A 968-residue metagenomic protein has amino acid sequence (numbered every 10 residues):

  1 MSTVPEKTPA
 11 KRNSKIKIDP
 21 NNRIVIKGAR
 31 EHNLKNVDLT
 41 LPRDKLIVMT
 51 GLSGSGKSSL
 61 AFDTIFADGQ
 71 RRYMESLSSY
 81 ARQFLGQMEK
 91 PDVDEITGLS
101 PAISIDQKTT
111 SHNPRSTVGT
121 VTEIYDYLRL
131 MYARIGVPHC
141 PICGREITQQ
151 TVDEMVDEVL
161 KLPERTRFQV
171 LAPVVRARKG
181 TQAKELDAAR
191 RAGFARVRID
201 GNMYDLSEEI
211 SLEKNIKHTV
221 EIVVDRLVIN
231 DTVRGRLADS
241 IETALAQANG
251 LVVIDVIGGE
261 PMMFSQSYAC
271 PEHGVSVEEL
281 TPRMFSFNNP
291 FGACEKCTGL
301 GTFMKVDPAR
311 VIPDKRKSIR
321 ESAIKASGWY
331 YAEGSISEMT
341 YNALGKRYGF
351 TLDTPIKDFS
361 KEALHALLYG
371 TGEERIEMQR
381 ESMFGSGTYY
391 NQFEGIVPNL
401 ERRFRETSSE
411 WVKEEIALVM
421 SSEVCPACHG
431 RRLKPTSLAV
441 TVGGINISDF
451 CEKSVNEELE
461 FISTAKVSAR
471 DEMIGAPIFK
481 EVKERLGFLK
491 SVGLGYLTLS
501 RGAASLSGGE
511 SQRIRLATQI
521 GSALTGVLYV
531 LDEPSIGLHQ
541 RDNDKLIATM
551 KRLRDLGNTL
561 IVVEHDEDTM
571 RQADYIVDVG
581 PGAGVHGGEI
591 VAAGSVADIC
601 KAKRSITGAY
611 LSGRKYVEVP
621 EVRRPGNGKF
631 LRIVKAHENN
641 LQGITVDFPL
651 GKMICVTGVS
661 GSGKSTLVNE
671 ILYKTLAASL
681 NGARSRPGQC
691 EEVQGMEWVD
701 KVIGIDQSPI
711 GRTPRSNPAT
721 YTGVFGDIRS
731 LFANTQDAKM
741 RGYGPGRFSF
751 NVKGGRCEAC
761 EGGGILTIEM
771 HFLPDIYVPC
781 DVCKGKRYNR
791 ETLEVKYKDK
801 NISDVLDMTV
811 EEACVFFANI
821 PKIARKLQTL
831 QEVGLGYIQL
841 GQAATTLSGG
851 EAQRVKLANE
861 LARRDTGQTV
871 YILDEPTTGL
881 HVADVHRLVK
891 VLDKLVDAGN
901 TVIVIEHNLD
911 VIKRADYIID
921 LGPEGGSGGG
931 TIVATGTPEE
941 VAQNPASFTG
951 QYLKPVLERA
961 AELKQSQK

Functional and structural regions predicted by a protein language model:
M1-K968: Conserved phosphate-binding elements of NTP-dependent enzyme cores
